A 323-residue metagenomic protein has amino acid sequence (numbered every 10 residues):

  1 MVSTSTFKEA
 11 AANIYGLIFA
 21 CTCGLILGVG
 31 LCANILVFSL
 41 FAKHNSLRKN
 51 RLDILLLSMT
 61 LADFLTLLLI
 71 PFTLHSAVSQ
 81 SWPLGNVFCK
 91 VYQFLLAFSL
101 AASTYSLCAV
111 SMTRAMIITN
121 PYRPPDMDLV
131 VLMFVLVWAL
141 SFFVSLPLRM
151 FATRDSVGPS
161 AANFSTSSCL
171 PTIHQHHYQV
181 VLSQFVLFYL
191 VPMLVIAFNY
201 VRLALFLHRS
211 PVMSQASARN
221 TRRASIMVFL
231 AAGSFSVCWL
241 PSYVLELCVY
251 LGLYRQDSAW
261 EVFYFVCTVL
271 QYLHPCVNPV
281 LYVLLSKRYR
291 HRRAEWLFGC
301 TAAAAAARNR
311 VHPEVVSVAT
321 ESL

Functional and structural regions predicted by a protein language model:
M1-A33, V181, L323: Extracellular N-terminal segment of 7TM GPCRs
M1-N13, V130, T153, G158-A162 (+2 more regions): Intrinsically disordered regulatory tails of 7TM GPCRs
V2-E9, A77, L84-F98, N120 (+5 more regions): Loop architecture of class A 7-transmembrane GPCRs
A12-G24, R48-V110, M116-P124: Extracellular TM2-ECL1-early TM3 structural module of rhodopsin-like
Y15-H44, A62, A197-Y200: First transmembrane helix
C23, L27, L40, L65-Q80 (+7 more regions): Helix-to-loop junction signature of class
L61, N163-I173, F185-F188, V195 (+1 more regions): Intracellular effector-coupling site of seven-transmembrane GPCRs, centered on the ICL3-to-TM6 transition
S234-V237, Y243-L247, F263-P313: Seventh transmembrane helix
